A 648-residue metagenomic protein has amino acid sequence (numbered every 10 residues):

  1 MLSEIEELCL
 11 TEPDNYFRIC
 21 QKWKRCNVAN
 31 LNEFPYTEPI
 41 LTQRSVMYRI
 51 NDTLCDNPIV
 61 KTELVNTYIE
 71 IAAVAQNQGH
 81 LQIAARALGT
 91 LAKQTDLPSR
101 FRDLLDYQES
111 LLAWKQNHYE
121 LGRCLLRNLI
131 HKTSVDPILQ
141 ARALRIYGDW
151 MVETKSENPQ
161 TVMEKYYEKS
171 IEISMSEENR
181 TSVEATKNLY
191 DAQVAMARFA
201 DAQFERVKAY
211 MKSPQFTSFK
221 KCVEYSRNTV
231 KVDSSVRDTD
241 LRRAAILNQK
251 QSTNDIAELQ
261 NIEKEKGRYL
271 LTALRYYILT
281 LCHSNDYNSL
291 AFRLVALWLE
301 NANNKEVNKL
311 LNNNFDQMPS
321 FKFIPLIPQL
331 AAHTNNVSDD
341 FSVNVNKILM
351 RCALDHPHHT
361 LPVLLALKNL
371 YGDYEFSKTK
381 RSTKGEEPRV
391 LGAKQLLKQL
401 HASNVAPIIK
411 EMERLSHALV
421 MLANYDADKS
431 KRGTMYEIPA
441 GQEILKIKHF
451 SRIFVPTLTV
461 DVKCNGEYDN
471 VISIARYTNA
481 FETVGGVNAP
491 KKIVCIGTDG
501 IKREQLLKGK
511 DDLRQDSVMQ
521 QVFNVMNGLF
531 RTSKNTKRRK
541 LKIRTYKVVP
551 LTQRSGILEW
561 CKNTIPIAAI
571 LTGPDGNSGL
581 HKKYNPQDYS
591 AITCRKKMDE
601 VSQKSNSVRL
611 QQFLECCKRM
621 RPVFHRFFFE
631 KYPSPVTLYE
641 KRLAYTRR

Functional and structural regions predicted by a protein language model:
M1-V471, A475: Extended alpha-helical assembly domains of large eukaryotic scaffold proteins
E168, L274, Q520, R647-R648: Short, hydrophobic/amphipathic alpha-helical packing segments that form internal helix faces or helix-helix interfaces
V337, F341, K540, R648: Short, glycine/acidic-rich beta->alpha junctions
P456, D461-R647: Conserved ATP-binding subdomain of kinase catalytic cores across diverse folds
